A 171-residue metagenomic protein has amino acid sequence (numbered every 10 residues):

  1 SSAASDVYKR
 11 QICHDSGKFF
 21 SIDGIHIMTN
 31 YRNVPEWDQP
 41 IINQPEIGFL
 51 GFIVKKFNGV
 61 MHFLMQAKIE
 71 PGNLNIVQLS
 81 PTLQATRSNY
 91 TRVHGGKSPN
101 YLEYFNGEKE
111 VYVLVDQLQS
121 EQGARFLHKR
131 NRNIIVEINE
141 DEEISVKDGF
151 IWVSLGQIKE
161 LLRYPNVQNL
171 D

Functional and structural regions predicted by a protein language model:
A3-Y8: Short, small-residue-biased leader/transition segments that mark boundaries at the very start of proteins
K9-F20: N-terminal ordered "arm"
I22-F49: Short linear interaction motifs
K55-F57: Short beta-strand micro-motifs enriched in acidic
M61-P71: N-terminal strand-loop-strand
P71-V113: Compact, glycine/acidic-enriched structural inserts
V113-D171: Elongated scaffolding segments in large macromolecular assemblies, built predominantly from amphipathic alpha-helices
